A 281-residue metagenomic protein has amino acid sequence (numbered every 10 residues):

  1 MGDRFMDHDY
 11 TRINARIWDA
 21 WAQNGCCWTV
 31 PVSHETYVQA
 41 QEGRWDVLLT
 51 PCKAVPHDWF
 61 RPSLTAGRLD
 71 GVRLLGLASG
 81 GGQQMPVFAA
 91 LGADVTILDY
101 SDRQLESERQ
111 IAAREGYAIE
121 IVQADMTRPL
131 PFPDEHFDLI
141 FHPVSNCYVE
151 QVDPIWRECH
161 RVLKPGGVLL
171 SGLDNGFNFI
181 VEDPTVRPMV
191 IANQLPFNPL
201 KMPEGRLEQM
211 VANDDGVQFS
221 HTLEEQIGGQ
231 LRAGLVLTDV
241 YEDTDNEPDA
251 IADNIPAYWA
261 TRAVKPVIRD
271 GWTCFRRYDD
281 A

Functional and structural regions predicted by a protein language model:
P31-V72: Conserved alpha-helix/loop element of class I SAM-dependent methyltransferases that forms part of the SAM/SAH-binding
G67, V72-P129: Class I SAM-dependent methyltransferase SAM/SAH-binding core
T127-I140: A short acidic, Gly/Pro-enriched loop at the edge of an enzyme's catalytic core that lines a small-molecule cofactor
D138-D153: A short SAM/SAH-binding and catalytic strip from SAM-dependent methyltransferases
D153-V168: A short glycine-rich, Lys/Arg-flanked "PGG" loop and its adjoining helix->strand segment in the class I
V168-G205: Conserved class I S-adenosyl-L-methionine
V217-V240: Short alpha-helix
A233-L235, D249-A281: Core SAM-dependent methyltransferase catalytic element
